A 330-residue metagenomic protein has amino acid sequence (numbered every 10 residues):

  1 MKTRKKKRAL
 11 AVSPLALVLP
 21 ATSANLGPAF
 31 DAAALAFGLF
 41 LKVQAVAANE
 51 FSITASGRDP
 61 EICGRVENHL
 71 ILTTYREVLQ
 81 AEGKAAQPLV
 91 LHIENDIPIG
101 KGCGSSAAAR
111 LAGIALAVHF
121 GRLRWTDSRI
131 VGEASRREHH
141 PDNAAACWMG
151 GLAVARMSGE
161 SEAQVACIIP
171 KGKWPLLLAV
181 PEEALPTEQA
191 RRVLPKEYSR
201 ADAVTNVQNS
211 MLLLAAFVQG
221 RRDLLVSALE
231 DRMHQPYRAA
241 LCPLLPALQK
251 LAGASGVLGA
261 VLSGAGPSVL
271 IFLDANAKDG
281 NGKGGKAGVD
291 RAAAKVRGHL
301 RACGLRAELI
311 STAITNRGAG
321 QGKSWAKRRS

Functional and structural regions predicted by a protein language model:
K2-K101, H119, L123-W125, I314-S330: ATP-binding N-lobe of GHMP and related small-molecule kinases
K7-A11, N25, A34-F37, G83-A85 (+6 more regions): Solvent-exposed alpha-helices and their adjacent loops that cap or buttress functional pockets in soluble metabolic
V18-P20, A36, E94, C147-G150 (+3 more regions): Short beta-strand segments
L39, C103-T126, W148-G150: DPxDG-like acidic metal-binding loop motif
A47, M157, P181, I271-A275: Short beta-strand-to-loop capping motifs
W125-W174, A240, A260, G266 (+1 more regions): Alpha/beta catalytic cores of group-transfer enzymes, especially the acyltransferase/condensing modules of polyketide
V180-A240: Active-site rim beta-loop-alpha module in soluble metabolic enzymes
F217-S330: Glycine-rich, charge-dense phosphate/pyrophosphate-binding loop(s) and the adjacent flexible "lid"/catalytic subdomain
